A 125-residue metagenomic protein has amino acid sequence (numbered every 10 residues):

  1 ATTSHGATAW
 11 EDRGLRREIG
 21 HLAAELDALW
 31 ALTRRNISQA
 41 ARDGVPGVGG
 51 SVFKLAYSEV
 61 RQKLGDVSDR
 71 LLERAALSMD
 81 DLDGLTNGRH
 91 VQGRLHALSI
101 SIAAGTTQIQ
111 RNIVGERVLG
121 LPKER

Functional and structural regions predicted by a protein language model:
A1-R125: Alpha-helical interface subdomain recognition
